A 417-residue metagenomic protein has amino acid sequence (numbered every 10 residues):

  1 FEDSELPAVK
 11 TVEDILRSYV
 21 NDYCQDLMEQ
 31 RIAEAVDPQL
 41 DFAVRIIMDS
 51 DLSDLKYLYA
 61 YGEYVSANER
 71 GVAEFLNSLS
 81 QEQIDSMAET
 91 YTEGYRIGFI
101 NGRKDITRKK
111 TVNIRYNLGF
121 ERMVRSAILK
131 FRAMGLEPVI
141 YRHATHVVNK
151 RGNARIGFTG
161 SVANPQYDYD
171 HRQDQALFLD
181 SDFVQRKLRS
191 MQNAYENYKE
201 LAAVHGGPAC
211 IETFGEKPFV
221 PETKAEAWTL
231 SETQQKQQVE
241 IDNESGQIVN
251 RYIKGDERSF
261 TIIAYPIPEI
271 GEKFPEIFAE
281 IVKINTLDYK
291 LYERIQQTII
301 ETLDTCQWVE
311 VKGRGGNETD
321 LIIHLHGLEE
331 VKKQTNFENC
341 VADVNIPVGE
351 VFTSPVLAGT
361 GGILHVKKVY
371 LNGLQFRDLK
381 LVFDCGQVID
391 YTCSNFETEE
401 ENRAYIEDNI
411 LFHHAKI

Functional and structural regions predicted by a protein language model:
F1-A358: Active-site bordering "gate/hinge" segments that shape substrate access to catalytic or cofactor-binding pockets
H326-L328, K367-V369, D384, C393-F396: Histidine- and/or cysteine-centered catalytic micro-motif in compact active-site loops
A342-K380: Conserved AWS/pre-SET-to-SET junction and N-terminal core of the SET lysine methyltransferase domain, specifically
F376-C393: Active-site and channel-lining beta-strand-loop segments that bind or position nucleotide-derived/phosphorylated
Y391-I417: Dual-mode signal for accessory low-complexity, basic/Gly-rich regions
